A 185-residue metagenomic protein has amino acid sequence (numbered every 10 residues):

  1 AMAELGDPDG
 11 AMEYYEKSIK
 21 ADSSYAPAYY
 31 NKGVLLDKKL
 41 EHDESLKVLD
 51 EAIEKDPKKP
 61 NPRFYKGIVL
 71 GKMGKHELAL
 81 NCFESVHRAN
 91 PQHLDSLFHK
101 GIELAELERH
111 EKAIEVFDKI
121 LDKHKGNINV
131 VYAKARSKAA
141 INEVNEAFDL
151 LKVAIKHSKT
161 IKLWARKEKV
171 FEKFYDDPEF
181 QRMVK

Functional and structural regions predicted by a protein language model:
L5-K17, K38-E51, K72-S85, L107-K119 (+1 more regions): Structural signature of tandem alpha-helical TPR/SEL1-like repeats, specifically the intra-repeat loop/turn
A21, K55, A89, K123-H124 (+1 more regions): Structural marker of alpha-solenoid helical repeat scaffolds
P27, N61, D95, N129 (+1 more regions): Start-of-helix register in tetratricopeptide repeats
N31, Y65, H99, A133 (+1 more regions): Canonical tetratricopeptide repeat
F64, I68-K72, L94-E111, E115-K123: Alpha-helical adaptor scaffolds
A139, V144-I161: TPR/TPR-like (Sel1-like) alpha-helical repeat modules
K156, T160-K185: Terminal, low-structured helical/coil segments at or just beyond the last alpha-helical repeat
